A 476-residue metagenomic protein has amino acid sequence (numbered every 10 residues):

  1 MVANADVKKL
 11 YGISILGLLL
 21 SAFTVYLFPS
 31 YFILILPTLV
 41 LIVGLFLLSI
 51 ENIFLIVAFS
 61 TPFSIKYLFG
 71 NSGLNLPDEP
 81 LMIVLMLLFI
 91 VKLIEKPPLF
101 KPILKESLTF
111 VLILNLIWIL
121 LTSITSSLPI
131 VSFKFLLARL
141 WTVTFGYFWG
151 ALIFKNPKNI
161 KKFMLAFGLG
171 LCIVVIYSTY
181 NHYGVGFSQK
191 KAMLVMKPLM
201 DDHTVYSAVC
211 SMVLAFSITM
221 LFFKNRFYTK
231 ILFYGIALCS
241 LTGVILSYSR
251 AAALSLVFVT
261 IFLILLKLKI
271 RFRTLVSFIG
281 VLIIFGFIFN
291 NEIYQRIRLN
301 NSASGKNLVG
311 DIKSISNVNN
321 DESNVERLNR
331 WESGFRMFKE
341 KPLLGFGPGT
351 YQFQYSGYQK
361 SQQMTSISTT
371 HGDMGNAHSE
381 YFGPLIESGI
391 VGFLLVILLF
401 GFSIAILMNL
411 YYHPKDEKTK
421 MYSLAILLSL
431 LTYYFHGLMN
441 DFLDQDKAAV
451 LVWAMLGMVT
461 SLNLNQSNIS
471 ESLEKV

Functional and structural regions predicted by a protein language model:
V2-A22, P37-G44, L112-I124, W141-G146 (+9 more regions): Alpha-helical transmembrane segments of multi-pass inner-membrane proteins
N4-D6, Y26, H182, T242 (+4 more regions): A membrane-periplasm/extracellular boundary helix in multi-pass inner-membrane enzymes that assemble envelope glycans
D6-I94, L121-T125: N-terminal signal-anchor transmembrane segment
F28-F32, G73-L81, F135-A138, L199-C210 (+4 more regions): Membrane-interface micro-motifs in multi-pass membrane enzymes
F46-V57, K101-I113, I160-F167, L232-F233 (+1 more regions): Membrane-interfacial loop-to-transmembrane alpha-helix junctions, especially the N-terminal start
F59, S64-G70, Y381-S388, M421-S461: Membrane helix-loop boundary segments at the extracytoplasmic
D78-I83, S107-I119, P129-L152, L171: Aromatic-anchored transmembrane helix interface
F187-A192, N317-E332, R336, E340 (+1 more regions): Long extracytoplasmic/lumenal interhelical loops at the membrane interface of multi-pass membrane proteins
